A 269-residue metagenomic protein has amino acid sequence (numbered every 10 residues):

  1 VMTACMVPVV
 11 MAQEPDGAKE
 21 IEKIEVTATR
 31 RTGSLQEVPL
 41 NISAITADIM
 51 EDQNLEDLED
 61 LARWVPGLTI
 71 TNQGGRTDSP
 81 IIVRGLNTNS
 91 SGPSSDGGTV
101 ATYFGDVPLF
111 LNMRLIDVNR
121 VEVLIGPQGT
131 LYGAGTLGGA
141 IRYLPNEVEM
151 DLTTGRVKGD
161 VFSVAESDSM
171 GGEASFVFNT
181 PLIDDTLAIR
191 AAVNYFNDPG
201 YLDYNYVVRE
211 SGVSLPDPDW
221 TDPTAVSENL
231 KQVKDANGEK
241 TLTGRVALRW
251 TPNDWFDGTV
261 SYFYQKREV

Functional and structural regions predicted by a protein language model:
V1-D16: Cleavable N-terminal targeting peptides that direct proteins into the secretory/outer-membrane pathway or into
K19-M150: Acidic, small-polar-rich N-terminal luminal/periplasmic segments of exported/outer-membrane proteins
E22, S79, G98, G139 (+4 more regions): Hydrophobic, lipid-facing positions within transmembrane beta-strands of outer-membrane proteins
Q36-V38, S94-D96, L152-R156, D203 (+1 more regions): Short, charged, solvent-exposed linker or helix-capping segments at domain edges/interfaces that act as flexible hinges
S43-A44, G139-I141, G159, F176 (+1 more regions): Glycine-rich, phosphate-binding/catalytic loops in enzymes
V100, P145-T180, V193: Short strand-turn segments of transmembrane beta-barrel domains in outer membranes, especially the first one or two
V107, I125, M150-V157, E173 (+2 more regions): Short acidic-glycine motifs
E166-V269: Transmembrane beta-barrel wall of Gram-negative outer-membrane proteins
